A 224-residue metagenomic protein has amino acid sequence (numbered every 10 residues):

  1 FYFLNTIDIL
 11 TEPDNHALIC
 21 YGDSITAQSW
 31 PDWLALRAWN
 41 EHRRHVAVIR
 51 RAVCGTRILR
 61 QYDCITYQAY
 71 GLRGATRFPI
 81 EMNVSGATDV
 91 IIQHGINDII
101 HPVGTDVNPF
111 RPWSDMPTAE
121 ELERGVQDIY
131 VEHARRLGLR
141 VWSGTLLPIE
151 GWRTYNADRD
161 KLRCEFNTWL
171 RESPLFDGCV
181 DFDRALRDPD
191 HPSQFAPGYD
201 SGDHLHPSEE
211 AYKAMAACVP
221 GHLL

Functional and structural regions predicted by a protein language model:
F1-Y21, T26-A27, N40-R44, L224: N-terminal secretory targeting modules
E12-D14, R44, G71-T88, I96-P102 (+4 more regions): Extracellular glycan-modifying ectodomains
A17-G22, T26, V46-A52, T88-H94 (+3 more regions): Structural recognition of the beta-strand scaffold that forms the well-ordered cores of secreted hydrolase catalytic
S29, W33, R73, R77 (+7 more regions): Extracytoplasmic/secreted proteins, especially bacterial periplasmic and envelope-associated proteins
S29-T76, I80-E81: Phosphate-binding active sites in nucleotide-utilizing proteins
I58-E120: Oxyanion-hole/transition-state-stabilizing segment in secreted/luminal serine hydrolases and related acyltransferases
I100, L146-L224: Catalytic His-Asp segment of secreted/periplasmic serine-dependent ester chemistry enzymes
P102-W113, P117-V126, G144-K161: Extracellular protease catalytic domains of secreted zymogens
